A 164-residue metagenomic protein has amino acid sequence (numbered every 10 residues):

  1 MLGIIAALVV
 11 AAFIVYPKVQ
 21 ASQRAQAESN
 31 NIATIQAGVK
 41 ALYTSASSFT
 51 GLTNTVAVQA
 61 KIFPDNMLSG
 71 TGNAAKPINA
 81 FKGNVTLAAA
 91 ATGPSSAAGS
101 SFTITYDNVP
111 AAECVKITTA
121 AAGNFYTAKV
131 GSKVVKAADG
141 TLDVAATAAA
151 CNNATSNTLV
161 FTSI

Functional and structural regions predicted by a protein language model:
M1-R24, E28-N31: N-terminal single-pass transmembrane signal-anchor helix
V19, I32-F49: N-terminal alpha-helical signal peptides/signal-anchor transmembrane segments
T44-I164: Periplasmic/extracellular, small/polar-rich flexible segments of pilin-like filament-forming proteins
